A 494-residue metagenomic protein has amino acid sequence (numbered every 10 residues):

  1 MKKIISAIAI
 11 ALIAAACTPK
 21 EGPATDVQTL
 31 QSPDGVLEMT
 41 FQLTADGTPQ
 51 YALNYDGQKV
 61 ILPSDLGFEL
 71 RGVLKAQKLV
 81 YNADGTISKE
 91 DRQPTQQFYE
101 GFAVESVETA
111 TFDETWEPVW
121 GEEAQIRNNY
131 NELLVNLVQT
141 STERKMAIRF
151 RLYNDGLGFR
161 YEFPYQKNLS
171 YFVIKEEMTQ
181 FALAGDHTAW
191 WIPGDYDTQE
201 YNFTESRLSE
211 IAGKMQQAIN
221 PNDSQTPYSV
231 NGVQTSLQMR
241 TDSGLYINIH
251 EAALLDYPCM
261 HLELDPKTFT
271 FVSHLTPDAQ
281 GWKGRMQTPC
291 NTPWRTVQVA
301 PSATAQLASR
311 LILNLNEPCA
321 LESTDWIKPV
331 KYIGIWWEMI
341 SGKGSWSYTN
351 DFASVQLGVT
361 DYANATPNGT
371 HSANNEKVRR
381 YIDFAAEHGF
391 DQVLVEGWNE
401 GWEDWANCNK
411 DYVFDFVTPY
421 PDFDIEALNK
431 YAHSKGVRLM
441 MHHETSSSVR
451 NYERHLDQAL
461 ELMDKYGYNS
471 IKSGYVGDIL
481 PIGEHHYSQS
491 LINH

Functional and structural regions predicted by a protein language model:
K2-A7: Sec-dependent signal peptide recognition, specifically the positively charged N-region followed immediately by
A11-L12: Repetitive helical segments and hydrophobic/amphipathic motifs
A15-A16: C-terminal motif of bacterial Sec signal peptides marking the signal peptidase cleavage site
P19-S323: N-terminal accessory beta-strand-rich subdomains and adjacent acidic, glycine-rich linkers that precede catalytic cores
N154, I174, P289, W326 (+6 more regions): Active-site-proximal structural scaffolding
Y161, A385, G474: Conserved, mostly hydrophobic/aromatic
Q287-R380, H388, Q392: An acidic-aromatic substrate-binding cleft motif
E396-H494: Aromatic- and carboxylate-enriched substrate-binding clefts and catalytic-loop regions of carbohydrate-active enzymes
